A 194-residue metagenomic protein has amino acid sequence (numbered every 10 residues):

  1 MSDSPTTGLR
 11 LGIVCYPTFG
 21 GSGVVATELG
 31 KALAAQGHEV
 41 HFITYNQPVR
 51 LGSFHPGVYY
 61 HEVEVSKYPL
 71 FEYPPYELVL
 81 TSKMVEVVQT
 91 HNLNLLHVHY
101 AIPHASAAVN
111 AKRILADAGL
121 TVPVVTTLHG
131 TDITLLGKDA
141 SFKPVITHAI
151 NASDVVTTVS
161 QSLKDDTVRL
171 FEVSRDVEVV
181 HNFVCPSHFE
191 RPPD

Functional and structural regions predicted by a protein language model:
M1-L9, E190-D194: Nucleotide-sugar donor-binding and catalytic loop/hinge architecture of NDP-sugar-dependent glycosyltransferases
T6, C15-F19, K31-Y76: N-terminal strand-loop element at the rim of the active site of nucleotide-sugar-dependent glycosyltransferases
G21-A32, S141: Conserved alpha-helical elements of sugar-nucleotide-dependent glycosyltransferases
N46, S162, F183: Carbohydrate-associated surface elements
P69-L96, A105-S106, N110, A140-P144 (+1 more regions): An amphipathic, basic-hydrophobic alpha-helix
I114, V122-D139, V155: A short, histidine- and acid-enriched strand-loop-helix "catalytic/donor-clamping" loop that lines the nucleotide-sugar
L136-G137, V168, F183-D194: Acidic anion/phosphate-binding donor-loop and adjacent secondary structure in glycosyltransferase catalytic cores
N151-Q161: A short beta-strand/loop micro-motif in the catalytic core of glycosyltransferases that engages the nucleotide-sugar
